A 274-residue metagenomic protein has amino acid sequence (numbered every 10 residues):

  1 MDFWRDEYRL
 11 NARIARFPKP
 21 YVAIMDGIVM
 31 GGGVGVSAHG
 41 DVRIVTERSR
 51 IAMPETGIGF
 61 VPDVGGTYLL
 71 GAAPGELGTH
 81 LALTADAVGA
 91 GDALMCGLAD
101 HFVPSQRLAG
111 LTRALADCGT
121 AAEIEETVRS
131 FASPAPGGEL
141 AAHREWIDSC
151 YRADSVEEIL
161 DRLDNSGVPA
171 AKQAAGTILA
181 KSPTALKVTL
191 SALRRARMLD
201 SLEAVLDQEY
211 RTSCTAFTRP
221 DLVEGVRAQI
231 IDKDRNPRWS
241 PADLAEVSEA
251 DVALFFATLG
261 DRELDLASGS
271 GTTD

Functional and structural regions predicted by a protein language model:
M1-M25, G66, L254-L259, L264: An acidic, glycine-rich surface segment that forms the CoA-thioester-binding/catalytic face of crotonase-fold enzymes
I14-I58, H80-L81, A85-D86, A90: Glycine-rich beta-to-alpha active-site loop
V36-S37, D92-A93, T189, Q229: Hydrophobic/aromatic residues within transmembrane alpha-helices of multi-pass small-molecule transporters
G65-E123: Contiguous mid-protein beta-loop-alpha structural module that forms a pocket-lining wall or clamp of enzyme active
L98-K181: Amphipathic alpha-helical blocks and their helix-capping loop/short-beta junctions
L160-S166, A174-R211, F217, D221: Substrate-recognition/cap regions that form aromatic- and gly/pro-loop-enriched pockets for small-molecule ligands
T212, P220, E224-D274: C-terminal amphipathic alpha-helical interaction region
